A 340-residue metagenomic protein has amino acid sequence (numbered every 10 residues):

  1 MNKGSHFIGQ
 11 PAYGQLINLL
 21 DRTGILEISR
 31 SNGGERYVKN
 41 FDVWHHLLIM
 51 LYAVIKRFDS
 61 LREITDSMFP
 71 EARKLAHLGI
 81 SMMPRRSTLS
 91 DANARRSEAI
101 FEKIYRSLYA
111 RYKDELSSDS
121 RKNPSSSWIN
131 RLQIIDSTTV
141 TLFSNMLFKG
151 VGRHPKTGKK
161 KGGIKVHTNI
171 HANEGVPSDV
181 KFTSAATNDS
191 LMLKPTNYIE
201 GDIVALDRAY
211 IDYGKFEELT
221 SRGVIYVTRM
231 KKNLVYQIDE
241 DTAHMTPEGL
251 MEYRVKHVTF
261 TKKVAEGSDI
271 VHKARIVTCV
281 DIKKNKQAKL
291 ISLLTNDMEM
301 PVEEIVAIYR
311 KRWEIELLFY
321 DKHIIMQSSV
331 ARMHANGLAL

Functional and structural regions predicted by a protein language model:
M1-E63, S67, R96, K103-I104 (+4 more regions): Single, function-defining residue in the core of a domain
H77-E98: Major-groove recognition helix of helix-turn-helix-like DNA-binding domains
M83, A110-Y112, L340: Juxtamembrane/interface motifs at transmembrane-helix termini
S87-D91, A110-L116, A243-H244, V330-A331: Short alpha-helical linear motifs
A99-K103, E115-S118: Short secondary-structure capping/junction motifs at helix and strand boundaries
Y112-R121, S190: A short, well-structured juxtamembrane/interface segment
